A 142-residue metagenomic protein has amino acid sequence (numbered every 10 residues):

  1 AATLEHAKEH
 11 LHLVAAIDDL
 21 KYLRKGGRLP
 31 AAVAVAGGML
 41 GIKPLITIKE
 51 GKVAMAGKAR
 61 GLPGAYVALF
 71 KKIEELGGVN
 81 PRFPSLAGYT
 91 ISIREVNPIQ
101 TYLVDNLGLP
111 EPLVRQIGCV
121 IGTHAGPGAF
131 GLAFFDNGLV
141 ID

Functional and structural regions predicted by a protein language model:
A1-D142: Mixed-charge interfacial surface used for oligomerization/domain docking and macromolecular partner engagement
